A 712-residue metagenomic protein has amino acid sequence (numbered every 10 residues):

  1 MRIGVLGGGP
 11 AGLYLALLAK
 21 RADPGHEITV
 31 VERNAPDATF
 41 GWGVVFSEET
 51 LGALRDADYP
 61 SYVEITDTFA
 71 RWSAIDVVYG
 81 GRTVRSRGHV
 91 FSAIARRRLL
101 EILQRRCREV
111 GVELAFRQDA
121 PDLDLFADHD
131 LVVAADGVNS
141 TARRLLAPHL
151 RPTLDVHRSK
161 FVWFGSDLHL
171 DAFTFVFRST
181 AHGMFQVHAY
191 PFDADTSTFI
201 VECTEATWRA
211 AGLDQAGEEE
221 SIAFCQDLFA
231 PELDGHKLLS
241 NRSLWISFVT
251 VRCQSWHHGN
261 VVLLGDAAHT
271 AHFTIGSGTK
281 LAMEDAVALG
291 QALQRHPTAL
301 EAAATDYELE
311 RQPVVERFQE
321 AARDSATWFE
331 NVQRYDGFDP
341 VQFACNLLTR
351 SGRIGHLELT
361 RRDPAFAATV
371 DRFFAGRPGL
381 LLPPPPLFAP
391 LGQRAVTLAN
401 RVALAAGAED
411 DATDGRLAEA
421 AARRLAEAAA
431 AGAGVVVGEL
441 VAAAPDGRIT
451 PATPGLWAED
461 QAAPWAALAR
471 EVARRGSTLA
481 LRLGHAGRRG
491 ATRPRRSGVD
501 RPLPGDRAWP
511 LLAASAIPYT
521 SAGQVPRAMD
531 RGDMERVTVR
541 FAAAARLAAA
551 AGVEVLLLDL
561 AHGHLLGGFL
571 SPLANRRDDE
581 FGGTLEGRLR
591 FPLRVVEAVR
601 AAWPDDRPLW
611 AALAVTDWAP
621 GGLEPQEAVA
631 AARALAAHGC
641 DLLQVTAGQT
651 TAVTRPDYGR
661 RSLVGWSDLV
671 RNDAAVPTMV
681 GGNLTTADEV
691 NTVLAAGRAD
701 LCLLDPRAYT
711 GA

Functional and structural regions predicted by a protein language model:
V5-R21, V133-A134, L244-D324, W328: Conserved mid-domain beta->alpha element of the FAD-binding
A11, P36, N139: Conserved Rossmann-like nucleotide-cofactor binding loop
K20-G41: Glycine-rich FAD pyrophosphate-binding loop
A35-A53: Conserved N-terminal glycine-rich FAD pyrophosphate-binding loop of Rossmann-like flavoproteins
E48-W163, F366-T369: Conserved N-terminal helical subregion
R105, D128-F248, R252: Conserved FAD-binding catalytic core of PHBH/FMO-like flavoproteins
Q291-G379: C-terminal helical "tail/cap" subdomain of flavin- and related membrane-associated enzymes
F366-A712: Flavin-dependent oxidoreductase catalytic cores
